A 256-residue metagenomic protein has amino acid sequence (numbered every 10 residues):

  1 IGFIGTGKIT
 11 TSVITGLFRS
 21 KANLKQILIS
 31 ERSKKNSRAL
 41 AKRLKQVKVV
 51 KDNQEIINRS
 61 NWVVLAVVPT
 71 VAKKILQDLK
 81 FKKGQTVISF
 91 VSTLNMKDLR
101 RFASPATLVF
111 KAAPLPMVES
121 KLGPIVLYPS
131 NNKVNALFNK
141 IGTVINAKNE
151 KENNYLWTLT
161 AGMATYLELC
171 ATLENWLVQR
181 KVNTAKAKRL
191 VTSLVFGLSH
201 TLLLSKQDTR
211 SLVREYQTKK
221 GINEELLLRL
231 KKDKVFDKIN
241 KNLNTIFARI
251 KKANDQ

Functional and structural regions predicted by a protein language model:
I1-K51, E55, V178-Q179: NAD(P)+-binding Rossmann beta1-loop-alpha1 motif at the extreme N-terminus of oxidoreductases
K21-N23, D78-G84, F102-A106: Short, conserved loop/helix-junction motifs that constitute active-site signature segments in enzyme catalytic cores
K34-L40, M96-D98, N132: Short, charged/polar "capping" segments at the starts of alpha-helices and the immediately preceding loops
K35, V47-K48, N53-T86: Rossmann-like NAD(P)-binding element
Q85-S89, L99-P116: Rossmann-fold dehydrogenase core element
D98-L108, L122-L204, F247-A253: Internal alpha-helical scaffold of NAD(P)-dependent oxidoreductase catalytic cores
T192, F196-Q256: NAD(P)-dependent Rossmann-like dehydrogenase/reductase catalytic/cofactor-binding core
